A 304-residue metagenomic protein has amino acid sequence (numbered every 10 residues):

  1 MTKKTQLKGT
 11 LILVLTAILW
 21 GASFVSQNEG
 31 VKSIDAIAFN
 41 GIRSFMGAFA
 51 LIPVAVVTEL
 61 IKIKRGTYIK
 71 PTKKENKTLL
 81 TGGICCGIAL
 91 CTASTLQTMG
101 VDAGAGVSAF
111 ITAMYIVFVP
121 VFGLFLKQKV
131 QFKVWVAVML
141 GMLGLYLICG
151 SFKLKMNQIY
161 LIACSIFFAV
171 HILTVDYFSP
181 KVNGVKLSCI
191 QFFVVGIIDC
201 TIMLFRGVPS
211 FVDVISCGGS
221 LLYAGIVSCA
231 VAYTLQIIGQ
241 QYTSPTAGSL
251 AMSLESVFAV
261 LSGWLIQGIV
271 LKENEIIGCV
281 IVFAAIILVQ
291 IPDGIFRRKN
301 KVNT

Functional and structural regions predicted by a protein language model:
M1-I42, I88, T92, L96 (+2 more regions): Glycine-/small-residue-enriched transmembrane alpha-helix faces in small-molecule transporters and effluxers
T2, S44-F45, E59, C217-G219 (+1 more regions): C-terminal-most transmembrane helix of multi-pass membrane proteins
T5-T10, S33-G41, T72-L79, G150-V170 (+2 more regions): Juxtamembrane helix-entry segments on the extracytoplasmic side of multipass membrane proteins
S23-F24, T58-I111, L145-L147, G225-T243: Specific transmembrane alpha-helical segments of multi-pass solute transporters/efflux pumps, especially DMT/EamA
V25, I37, G47-L51, V119-P120 (+3 more regions): Transmembrane alpha-helical segments that form core, pore/gating elements of small-molecule transporters/exporters
I42, S108-M114, V175-G196, C229-L265: Helix-helix packing/entry segments at the starts of transmembrane helices
A50, A55, M114-W135, V257-I277: C-terminal transmembrane-helix exit sites in multi-pass transporters
L51, V130-G150, F168, D199 (+1 more regions): Hydrophobic transmembrane alpha-helices of multi-pass small-molecule transport proteins
